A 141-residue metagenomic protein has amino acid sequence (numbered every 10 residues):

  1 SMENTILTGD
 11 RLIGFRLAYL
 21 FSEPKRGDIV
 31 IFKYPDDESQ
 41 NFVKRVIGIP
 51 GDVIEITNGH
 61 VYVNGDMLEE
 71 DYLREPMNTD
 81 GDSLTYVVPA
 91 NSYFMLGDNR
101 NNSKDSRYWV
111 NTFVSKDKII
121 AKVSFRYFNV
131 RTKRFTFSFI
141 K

Functional and structural regions predicted by a protein language model:
E3-K141: Soluble "head" domains of membrane/secretory-pathway proteins
